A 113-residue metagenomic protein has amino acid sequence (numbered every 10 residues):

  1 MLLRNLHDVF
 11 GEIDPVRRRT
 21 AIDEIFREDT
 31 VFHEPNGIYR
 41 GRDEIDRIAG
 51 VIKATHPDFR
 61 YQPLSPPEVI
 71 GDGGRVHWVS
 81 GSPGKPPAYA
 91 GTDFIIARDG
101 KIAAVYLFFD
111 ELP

Functional and structural regions predicted by a protein language model:
M1-P113: C-terminal and inter-domain tail/linker signature
